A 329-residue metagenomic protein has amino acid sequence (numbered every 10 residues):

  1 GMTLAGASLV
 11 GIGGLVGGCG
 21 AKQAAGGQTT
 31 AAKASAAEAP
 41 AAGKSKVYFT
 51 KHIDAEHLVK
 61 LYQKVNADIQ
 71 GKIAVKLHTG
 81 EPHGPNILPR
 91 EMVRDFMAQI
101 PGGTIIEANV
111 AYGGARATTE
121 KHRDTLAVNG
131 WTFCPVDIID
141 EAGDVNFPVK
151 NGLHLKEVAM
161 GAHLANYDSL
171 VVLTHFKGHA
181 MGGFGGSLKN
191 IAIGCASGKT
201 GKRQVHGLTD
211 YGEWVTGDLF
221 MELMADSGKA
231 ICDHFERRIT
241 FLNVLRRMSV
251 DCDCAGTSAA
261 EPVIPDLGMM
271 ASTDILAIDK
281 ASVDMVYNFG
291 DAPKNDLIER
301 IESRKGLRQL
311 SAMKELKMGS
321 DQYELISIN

Functional and structural regions predicted by a protein language model:
G1-G20: N-terminal export signals
G13-L15, A34-S35, F96: Compositionally biased, intrinsically disordered low-complexity segments
C19-A36: Short, low-complexity, disordered segments immediately C-terminal to signal peptides in bacterial exported proteins
A41-N329: Extended, low-polarity segments enriched in aliphatic/aromatic residues
